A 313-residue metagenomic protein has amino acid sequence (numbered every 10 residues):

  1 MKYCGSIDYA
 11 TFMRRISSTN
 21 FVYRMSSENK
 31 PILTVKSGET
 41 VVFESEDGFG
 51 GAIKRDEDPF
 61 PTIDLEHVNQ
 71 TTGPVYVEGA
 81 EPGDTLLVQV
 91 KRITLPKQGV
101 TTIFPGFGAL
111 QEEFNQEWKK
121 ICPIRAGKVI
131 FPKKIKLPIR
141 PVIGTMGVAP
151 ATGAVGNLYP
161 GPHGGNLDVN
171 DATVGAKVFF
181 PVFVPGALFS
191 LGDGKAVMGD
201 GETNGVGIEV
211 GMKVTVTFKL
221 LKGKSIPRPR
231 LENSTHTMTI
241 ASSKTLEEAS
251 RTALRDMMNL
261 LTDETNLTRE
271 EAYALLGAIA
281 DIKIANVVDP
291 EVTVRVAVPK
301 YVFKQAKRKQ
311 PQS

Functional and structural regions predicted by a protein language model:
F12-I63: N-terminal, Lys/Arg-enriched amphipathic/low-complexity engagement segments that precede the first folded domain
I16-S26, D64-T72, V155-H163, M257: Short, structured beta-strand/loop micro-motifs enriched in basic residues and often containing a Trp
F43, T85-V88, F180: A generic structural signal for residues embedded in beta-strands
G48-P59, I93-I103, G186-A196, N286-V288: Short, Lys/Arg- and Gly-enriched loop/turn segments at beta-strand edges
R92-V174, F179: Intrinsically disordered, low-complexity linker/loop segments enriched in Gly/Pro and charged/polar residues
I139-E248, T252-A253, M258: Conserved mixed alpha/beta catalytic, RNA-binding, or beta-rich assembly cores of soluble enzyme, regulatory
